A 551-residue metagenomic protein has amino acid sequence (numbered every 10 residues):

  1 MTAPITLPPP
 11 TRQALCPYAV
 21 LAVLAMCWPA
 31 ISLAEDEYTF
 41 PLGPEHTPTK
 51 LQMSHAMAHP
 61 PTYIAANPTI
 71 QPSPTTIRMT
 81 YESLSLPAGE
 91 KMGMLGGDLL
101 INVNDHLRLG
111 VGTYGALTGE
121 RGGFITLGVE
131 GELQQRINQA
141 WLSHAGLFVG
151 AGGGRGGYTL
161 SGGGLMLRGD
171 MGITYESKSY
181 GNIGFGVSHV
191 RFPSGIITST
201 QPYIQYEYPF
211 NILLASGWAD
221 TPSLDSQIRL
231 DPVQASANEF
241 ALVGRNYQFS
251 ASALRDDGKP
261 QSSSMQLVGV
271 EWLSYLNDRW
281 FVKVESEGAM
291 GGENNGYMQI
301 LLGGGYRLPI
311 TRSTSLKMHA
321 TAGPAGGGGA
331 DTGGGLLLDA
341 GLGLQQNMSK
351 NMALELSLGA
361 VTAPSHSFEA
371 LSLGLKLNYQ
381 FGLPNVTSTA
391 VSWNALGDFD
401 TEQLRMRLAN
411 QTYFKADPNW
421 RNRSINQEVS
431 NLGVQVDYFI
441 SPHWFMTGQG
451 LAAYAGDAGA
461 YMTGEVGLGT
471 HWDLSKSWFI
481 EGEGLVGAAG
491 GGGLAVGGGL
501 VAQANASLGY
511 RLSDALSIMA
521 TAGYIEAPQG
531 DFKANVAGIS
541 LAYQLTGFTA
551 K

Functional and structural regions predicted by a protein language model:
C27-P29: N-terminal signal peptide c-region/cleavage motif recognized by signal peptidases
Y38-F40, T198-D225, E239-F249, E369-W393 (+2 more regions): Outer-membrane beta-barrel "beta-signal"
A65-S83, L107-L109, S143-L147, L230-S250 (+2 more regions): Transmembrane beta-strand segments of Gram-negative outer membrane beta-barrel proteins
T75, D105-V111, Q139-S143, Y175-F185 (+10 more regions): Repeated loop/turn-to-beta-strand initiation elements of outer-membrane beta-barrel proteins
T75-I77, G93-G97, T113, I125-G131 (+13 more regions): Hydrophobic, lipid-facing positions within transmembrane beta-strands of outer-membrane proteins
Y81-P87, T113-G119, V149-R155, V187-P193 (+12 more regions): Transmembrane beta-strands of outer-membrane beta-barrel pores
L84-L95, A116-L127, I137, R155-L165 (+11 more regions): Solvent-exposed loop/turn segments connecting transmembrane beta-strands in outer-membrane beta-barrel proteins
D98-G157, E271-A330, G433-V501, F548: Gram-negative (and chloroplast) outer-membrane scaffold detector with strong preference for beta-barrel transmembrane
